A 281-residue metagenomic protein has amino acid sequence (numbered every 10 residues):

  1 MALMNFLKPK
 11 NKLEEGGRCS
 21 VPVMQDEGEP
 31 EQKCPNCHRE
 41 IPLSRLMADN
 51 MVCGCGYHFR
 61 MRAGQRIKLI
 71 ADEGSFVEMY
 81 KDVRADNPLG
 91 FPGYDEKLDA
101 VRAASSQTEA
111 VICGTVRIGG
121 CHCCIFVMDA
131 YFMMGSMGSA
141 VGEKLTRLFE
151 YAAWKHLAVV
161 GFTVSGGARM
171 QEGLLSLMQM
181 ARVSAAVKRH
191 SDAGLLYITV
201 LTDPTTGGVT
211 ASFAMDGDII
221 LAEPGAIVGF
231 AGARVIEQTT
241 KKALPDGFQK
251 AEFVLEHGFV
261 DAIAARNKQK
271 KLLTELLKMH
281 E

Functional and structural regions predicted by a protein language model:
M1-Q107, T115-I118, L276-E281: Intrinsically disordered, low-complexity segments enriched in small/flexible residues
P35-H38, A130-Y131, G166: Short hinge/gating elements
L98, V127-S136: Short, basic, glycine/proline-bearing loop/turn elements
S105-A110, G135-E150: Glycine-rich anion/phosphate-binding loops
V116-M128, K144-A168: A structural preference for short, pocket-lining loop segments at secondary-structure junctions
M133-M137, R169-E172: A generic structural signal for short coil/turn motifs at secondary-structure boundaries
S165-E281: Conserved catalytic cores of soluble enzyme domains, especially glycine-rich substrate-binding beta-alpha loops
